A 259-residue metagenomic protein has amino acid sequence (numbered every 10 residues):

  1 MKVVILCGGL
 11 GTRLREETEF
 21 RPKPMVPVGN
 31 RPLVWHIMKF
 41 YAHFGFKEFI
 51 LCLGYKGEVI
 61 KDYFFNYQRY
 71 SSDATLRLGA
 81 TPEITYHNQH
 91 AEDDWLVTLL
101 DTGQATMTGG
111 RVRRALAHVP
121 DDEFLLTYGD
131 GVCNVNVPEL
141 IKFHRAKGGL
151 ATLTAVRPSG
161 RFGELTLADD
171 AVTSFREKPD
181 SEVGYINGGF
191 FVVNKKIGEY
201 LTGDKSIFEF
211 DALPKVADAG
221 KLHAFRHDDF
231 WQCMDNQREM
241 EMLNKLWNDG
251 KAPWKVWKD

Functional and structural regions predicted by a protein language model:
M1-R69, L99: N-terminal glycine-rich phosphate-binding loop and ensuing alpha1 helix
V3-I5, L51, L126, A151-T154 (+1 more regions): Structural beta-sheet core signal
H36, R111-R114, A212: Well-ordered alpha-helical segments embedded in enzymatic catalytic cores
I60-D169: Conserved beta-loop-beta/alpha segment of the NTase-like Rossmann-fold superfamily that binds/positions NTPs
E123-L125, V132, N136-R145, R157-G160 (+1 more regions): Catalytic-core segments of class I nucleotidyltransferases/pyrophosphorylases that form NMP-activated intermediates
